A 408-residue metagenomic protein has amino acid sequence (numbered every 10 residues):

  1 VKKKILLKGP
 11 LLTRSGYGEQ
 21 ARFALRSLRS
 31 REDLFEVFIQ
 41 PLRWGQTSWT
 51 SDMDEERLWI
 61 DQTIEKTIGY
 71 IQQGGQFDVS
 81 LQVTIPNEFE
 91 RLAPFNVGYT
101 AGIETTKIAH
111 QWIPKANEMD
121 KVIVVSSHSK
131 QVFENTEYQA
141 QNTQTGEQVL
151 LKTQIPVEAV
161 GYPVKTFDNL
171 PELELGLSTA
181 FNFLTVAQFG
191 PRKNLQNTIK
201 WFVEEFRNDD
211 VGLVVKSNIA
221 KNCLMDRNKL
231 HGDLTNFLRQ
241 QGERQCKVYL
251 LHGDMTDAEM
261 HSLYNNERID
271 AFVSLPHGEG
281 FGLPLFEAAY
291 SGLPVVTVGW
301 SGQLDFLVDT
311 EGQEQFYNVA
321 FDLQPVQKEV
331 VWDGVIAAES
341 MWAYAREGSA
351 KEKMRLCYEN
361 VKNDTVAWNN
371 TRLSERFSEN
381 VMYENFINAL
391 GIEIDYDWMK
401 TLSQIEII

Functional and structural regions predicted by a protein language model:
V1-Q76, E384: N-terminal pre-catalytic "stem/leader" segment of glycosyltransferase-like enzymes
L6, G176-K193, I199-F202, L213-V215: Conserved donor-binding/catalytic core segment of Leloir-type glycosyltransferases
L6-K8, Q46-V132: Extended catalytic core of nucleotide-activated donor transferases of GT-like folds
K121-N169, A320: Donor nucleotide-sugar binding/catalytic pocket of nucleotide-sugar-dependent glycosyltransferases
L224-L263, D270-A271: Nucleotide-activated donor-binding/catalytic signature segment of Leloir-type glycosyltransferases, i.e., the conserved
H277: Aromatic "clamp/platform" in nucleotide-sugar-dependent glycosyltransferases that forms part of the donor/acceptor
P294-T297, V308, E314-N318: Short hydrophobic beta-strand element within catalytic cores of glycosyltransferases and related nucleotide-activated
M341-S349, E359-L390: A charged, aromatic-enriched C-terminal amphipathic alpha-helix characteristic of glycosyltransferases across folds
